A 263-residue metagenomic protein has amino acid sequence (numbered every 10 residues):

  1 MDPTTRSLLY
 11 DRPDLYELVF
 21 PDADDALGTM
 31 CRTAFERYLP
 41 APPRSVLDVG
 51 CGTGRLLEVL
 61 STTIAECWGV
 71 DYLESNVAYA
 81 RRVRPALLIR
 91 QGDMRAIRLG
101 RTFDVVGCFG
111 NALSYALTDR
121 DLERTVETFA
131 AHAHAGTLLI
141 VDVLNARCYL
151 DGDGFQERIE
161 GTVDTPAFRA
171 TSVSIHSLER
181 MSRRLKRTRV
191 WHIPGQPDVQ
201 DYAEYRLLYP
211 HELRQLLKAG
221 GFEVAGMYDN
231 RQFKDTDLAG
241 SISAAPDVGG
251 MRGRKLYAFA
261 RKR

Functional and structural regions predicted by a protein language model:
M1-P42: Conserved class I S-adenosyl-L-methionine
P42-G50: Conserved class I S-adenosyl-L-methionine
G54-A96: Class I SAM-dependent methyltransferase SAM/SAH-binding core
R95-V105: A short acidic, Gly/Pro-enriched loop at the edge of an enzyme's catalytic core that lines a small-molecule cofactor
E123-A135: A short glycine-rich, Lys/Arg-flanked "PGG" loop and its adjoining helix->strand segment in the class I
G136-V143: Conserved beta-strand signature within the Rossmann-like core of class I S-adenosyl-L-methionine
V143-Q215: SAM-dependent methyltransferase
L207-R263: C-terminal lobe and adjacent flexible extensions of AdoMet/dcAdoMet transferase-like proteins
